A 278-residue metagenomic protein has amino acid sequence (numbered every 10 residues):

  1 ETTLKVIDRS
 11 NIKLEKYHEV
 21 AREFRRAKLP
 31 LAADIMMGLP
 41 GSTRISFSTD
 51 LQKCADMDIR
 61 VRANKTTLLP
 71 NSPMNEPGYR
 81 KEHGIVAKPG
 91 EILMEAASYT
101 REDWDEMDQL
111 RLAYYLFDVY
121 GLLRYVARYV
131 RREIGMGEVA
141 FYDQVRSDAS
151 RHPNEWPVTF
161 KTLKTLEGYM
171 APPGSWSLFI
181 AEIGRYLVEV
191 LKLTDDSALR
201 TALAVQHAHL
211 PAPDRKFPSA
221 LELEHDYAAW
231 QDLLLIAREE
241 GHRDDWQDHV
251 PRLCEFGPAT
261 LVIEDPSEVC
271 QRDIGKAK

Functional and structural regions predicted by a protein language model:
E1-A149, F256, I263-P266, Q271: A structural motif corresponding to the C-terminal lobe/cap of the Radical SAM core domain
M94, W104-K278: Radical SAM enzyme core and accessory elements
